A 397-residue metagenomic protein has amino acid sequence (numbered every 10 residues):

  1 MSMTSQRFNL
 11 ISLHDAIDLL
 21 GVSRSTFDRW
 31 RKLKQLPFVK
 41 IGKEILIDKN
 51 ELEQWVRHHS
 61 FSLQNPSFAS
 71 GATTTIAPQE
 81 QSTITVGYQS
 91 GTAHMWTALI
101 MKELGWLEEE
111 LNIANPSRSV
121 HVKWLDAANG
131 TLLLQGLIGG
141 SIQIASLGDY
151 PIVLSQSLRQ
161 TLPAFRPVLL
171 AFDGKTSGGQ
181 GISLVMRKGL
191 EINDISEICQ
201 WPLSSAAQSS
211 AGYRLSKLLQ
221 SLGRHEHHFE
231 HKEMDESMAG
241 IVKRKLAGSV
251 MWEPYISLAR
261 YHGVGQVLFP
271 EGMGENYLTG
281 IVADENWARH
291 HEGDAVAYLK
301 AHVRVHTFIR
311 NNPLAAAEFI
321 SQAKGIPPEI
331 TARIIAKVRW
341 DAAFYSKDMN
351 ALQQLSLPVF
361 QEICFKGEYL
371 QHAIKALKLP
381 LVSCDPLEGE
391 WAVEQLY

Functional and structural regions predicted by a protein language model:
M1-L132, I138-G139, S346-Y397: N-terminal hydrophobic or amphipathic helices and topogenic motifs
D15, A128-A145, L158, L222 (+1 more regions): Short helices/loops that flank or line small-molecule/ion binding pockets
T85-E110, I182-L258, N350-Q354: Bilobed "Venus flytrap"/periplasmic-binding protein-like clamshell domains and structurally analogous long
N115-H121, R224-F229, A323-A336, F365-A373: Short, surface-exposed acidic
P151, D235-A323: Pocket-lining segment of extracytoplasmic ligand-binding domains
S155-A171, L258-E271: Ligand-binding "clamshell"
L169-D194, N276-N286: Hydrophobic/proline-rich hinge and linker segments of small-molecule sensing/allosteric domains, predominantly
E292-G367: Secondary-structure end/capping motifs
